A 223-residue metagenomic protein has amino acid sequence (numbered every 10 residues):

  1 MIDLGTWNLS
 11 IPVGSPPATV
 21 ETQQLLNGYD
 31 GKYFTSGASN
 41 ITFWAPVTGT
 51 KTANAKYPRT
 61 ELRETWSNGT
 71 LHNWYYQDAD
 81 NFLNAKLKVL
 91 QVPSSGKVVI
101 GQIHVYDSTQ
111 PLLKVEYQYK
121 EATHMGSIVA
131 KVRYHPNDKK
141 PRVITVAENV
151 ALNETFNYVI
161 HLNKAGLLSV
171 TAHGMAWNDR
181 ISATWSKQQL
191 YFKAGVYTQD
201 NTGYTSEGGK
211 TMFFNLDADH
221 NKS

Functional and structural regions predicted by a protein language model:
M1-P16, D80-F82, S94-S95, N149 (+1 more regions): Ligand-recognition surfaces built from glycine- and aromatic
I2-E21, N27-G28, F34-S36, F43: N-terminal prepro-regions of secreted/extracellular proteins
Q24-V129, H220-K222: Secretory/extracellular carbohydrate-interaction modules and structurally similar beta-sandwich "look-alikes"
A85, E154-N163, L168-V170: Short tryptophan-centered beta-strand motifs in secreted/extracellular beta-sheet-rich domains of glycan-recognition
H104-S108, R133-P136, A176: Short, solvent-exposed aromatic-acidic interface loops
Q110-L113, K139-V143, A176-I181: Surface-exposed loop/edge segments in extracytoplasmic proteins
K131-N157: Short, aromatic/His-centered strand-loop micro-motif at the edge of beta-sheets
T171-M175: Short strand-turn-strand beta-turns centered on an Asx-Gly dipeptide
